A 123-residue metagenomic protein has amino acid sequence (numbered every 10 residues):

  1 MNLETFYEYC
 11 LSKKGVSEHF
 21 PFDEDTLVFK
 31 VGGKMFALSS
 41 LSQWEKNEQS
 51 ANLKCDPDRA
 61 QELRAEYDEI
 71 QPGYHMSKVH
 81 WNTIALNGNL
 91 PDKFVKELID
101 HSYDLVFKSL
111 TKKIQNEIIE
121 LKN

Functional and structural regions predicted by a protein language model:
M1-N123: Charge-dense, helix-prone N-terminal extensions
